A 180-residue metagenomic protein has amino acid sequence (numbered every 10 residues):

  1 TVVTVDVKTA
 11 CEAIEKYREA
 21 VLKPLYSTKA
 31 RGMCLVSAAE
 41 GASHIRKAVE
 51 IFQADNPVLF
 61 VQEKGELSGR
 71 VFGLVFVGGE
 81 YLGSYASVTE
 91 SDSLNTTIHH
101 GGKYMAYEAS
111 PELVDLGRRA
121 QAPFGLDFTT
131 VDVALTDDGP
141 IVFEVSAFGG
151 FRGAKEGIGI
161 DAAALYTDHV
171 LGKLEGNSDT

Functional and structural regions predicted by a protein language model:
T1-C11: FMN-binding flavodoxin-like domain, especially the glycine-rich phosphate-binding loop
V3, F76-V77, L135: Generic beta-strand structural signal
V7, K16-R18, Y26-Q121: Phosphate-binding site of ATP-dependent enzymes
K23: Short, conserved phosphate/pyrophosphate- and ester-handling motifs at nucleotide-, phospho-/glycolipid
Q62-E63, V71-F72, L126-D137: A short glycine-rich, hydrophobically flanked beta-strand micro-motif that places a catalytic Asp/Glu for divalent metal
E108, A122-G125, L135-T180: C-terminal active-site "lid" helix and adjoining low-complexity regulatory extension at the edge of ATP-using catalytic
